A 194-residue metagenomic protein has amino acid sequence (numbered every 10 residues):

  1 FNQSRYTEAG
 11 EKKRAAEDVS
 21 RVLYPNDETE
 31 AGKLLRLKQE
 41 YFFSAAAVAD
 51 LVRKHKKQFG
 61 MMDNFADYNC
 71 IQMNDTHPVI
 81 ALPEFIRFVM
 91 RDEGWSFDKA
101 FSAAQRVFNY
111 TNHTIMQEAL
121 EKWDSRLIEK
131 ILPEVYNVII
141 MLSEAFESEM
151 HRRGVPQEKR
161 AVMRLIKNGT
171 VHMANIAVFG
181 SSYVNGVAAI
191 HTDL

Functional and structural regions predicted by a protein language model:
F1-L194: A conserved ligand/cofactor-binding region detector
